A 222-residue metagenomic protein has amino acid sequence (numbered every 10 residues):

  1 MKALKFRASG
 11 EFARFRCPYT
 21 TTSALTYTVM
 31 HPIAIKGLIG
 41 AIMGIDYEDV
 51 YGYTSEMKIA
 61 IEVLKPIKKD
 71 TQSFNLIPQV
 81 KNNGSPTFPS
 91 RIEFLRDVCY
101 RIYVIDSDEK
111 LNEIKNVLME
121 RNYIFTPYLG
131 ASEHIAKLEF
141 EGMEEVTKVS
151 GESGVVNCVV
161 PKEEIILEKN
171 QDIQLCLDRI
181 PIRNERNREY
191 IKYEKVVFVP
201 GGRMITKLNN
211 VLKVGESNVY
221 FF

Functional and structural regions predicted by a protein language model:
M1-T20: N-terminal, Lys/Arg- and Ser/Thr-rich interaction peptides
A3, E56-K58, D97-C99: Extracellular structured ligand-interaction cores
K5-R7, A60, R101-Y103: Beta-strand secondary-structure signal
E11-F12, G44-D46, S85-F88: Short secondary-structure boundary micro-motifs
A13, Y19-S23, P86, V98: Generic preference for well-ordered secondary structure
C17-K81: Glycine/small-residue-rich interface belts in oligomeric ring/scaffold proteins and their assembly partners
L64-F222: Internal, well-folded beta-alpha domain core
